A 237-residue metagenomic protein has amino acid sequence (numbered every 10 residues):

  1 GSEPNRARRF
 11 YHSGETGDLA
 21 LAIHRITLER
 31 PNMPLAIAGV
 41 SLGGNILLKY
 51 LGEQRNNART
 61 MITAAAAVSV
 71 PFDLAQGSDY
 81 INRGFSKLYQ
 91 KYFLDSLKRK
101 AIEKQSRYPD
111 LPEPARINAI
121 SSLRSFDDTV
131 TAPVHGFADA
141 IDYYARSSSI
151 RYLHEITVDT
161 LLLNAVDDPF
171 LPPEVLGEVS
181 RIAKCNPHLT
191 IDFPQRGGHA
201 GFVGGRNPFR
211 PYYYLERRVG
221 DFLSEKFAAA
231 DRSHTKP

Functional and structural regions predicted by a protein language model:
G1-F10, F202-V203: Glycine-rich "HGGG/HGxG" loop immediately N-terminal to the catalytic nucleophile of the alpha/beta-hydrolase
R9-R30: Alpha/beta-hydrolase active-site loop
R30-V134: Alpha/beta-hydrolase-fold enzymes
T129-Y152: Active-site nucleophile elbow and catalytic-triad environment of alpha/beta-hydrolase enzymes
I150, V166-P169, L176, R196-G198: Acidic beta-to-alpha connecting loop that harbors the catalytic carboxylate
I156, L162-N164: Short beta-strand/loop motif that positions the catalytic acidic residue of the alpha/beta-hydrolase fold
P172-L189, P194: Conserved loop-alpha-helix segment in the C-terminal half of the alpha/beta-hydrolase fold that carries the catalytic
G197-Y212: Catalytic histidine-centered segment of alpha/beta-hydrolase-like enzymes
